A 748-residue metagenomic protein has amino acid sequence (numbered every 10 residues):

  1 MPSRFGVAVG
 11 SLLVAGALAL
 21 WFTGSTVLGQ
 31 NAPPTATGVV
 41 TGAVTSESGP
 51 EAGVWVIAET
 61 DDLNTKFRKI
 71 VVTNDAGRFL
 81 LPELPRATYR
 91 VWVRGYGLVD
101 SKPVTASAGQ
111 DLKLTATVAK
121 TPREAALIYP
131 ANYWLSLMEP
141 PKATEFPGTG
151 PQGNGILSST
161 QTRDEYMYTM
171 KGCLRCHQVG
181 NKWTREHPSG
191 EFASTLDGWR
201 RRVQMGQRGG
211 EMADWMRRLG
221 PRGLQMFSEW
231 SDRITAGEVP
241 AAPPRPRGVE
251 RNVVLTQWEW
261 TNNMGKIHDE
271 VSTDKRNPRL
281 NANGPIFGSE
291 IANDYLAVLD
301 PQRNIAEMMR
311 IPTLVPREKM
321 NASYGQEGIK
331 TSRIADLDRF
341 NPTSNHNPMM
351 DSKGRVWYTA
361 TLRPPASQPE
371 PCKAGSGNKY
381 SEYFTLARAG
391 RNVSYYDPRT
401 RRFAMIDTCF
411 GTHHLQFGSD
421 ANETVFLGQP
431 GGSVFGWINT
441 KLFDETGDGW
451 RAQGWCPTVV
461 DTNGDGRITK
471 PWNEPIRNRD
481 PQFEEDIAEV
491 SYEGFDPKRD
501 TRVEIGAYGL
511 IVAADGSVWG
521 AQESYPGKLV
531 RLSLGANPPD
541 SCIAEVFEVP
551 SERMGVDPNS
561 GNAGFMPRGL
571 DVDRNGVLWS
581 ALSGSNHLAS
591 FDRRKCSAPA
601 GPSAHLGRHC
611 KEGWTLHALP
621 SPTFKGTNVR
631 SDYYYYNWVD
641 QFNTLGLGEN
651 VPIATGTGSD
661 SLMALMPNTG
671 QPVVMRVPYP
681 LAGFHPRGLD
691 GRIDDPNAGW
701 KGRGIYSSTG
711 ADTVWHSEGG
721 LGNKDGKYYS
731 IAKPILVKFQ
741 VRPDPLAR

Functional and structural regions predicted by a protein language model:
P34, D61-E83: Short, acidic Ser/Thr/Gly-rich low-complexity loop/linker segments typical of extracellular and cell-surface proteins
G38-V40, S46-D62, R86, L135-G150: Short, ordered, surface-exposed loop/turn motifs in non-cytosolic proteins
P50-E51, L80-T88, Y96: Short Pro-Gly-centered beta-turn/loop motif in secreted/extracellular proteins
D61-K66, T88, W92-T105: A short, solvent-exposed loop/turn motif at the edges and junctions of modular extracellular/periplasmic domains
M170-N181, F227: The canonical Cys-X-X-Cys-His
W183-P188, G288, Y358-R388, G431-V460 (+3 more regions): Short, conserved, GDST-rich strand-edge loop motifs in beta-rich repeat architectures
T261-A282, A335-K353, L415-N422, E489-D515 (+4 more regions): Structural signature of eukaryotic scaffold interfaces centered on beta-propeller domains
F287-A292, D300, N341, D351 (+13 more regions): Conserved beta-strand positions in repeat-built beta-propeller and related beta-rich domains
